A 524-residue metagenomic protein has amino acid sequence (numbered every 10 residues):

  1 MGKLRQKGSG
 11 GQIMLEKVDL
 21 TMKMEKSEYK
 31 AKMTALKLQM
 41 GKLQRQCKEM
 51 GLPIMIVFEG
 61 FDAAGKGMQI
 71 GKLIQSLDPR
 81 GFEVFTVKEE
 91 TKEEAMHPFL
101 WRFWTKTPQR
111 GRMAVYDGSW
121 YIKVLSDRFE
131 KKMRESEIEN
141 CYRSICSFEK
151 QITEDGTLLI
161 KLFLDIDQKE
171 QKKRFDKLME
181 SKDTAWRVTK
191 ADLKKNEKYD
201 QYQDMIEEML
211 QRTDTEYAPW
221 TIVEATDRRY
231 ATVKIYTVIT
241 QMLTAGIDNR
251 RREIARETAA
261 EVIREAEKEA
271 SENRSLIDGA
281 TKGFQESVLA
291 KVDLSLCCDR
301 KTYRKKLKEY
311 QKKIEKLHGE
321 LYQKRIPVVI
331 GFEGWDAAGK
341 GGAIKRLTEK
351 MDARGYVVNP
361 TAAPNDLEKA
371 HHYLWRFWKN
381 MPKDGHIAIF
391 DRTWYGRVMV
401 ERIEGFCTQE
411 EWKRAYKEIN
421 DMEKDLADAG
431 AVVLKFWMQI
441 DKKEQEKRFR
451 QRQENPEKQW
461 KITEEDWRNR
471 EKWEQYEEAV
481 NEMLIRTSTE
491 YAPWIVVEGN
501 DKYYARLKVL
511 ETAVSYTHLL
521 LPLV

Functional and structural regions predicted by a protein language model:
G2-K32, E269-K308: Charged, amphipathic alpha-helical linker segments immediately N-terminal to NTP-binding catalytic cores
G41-C47, E315-L321: Pre-Walker A adenine-sensing motif
M55-E59, T157-E170, K190-K194, T215-A231 (+4 more regions): Phosphate-binding beta-loop-alpha motif at adenosine-nucleotide cofactor sites
F58-G71, F332-L347: Glycine-rich phosphate-binding P-loop
R80-E90, R354-N365: Short beta-strand-centered segment that lines the nucleotide-binding/catalytic pocket of NTP-utilizing
V87, E94-E137, T361, E368-E411: Conserved nucleotide-sensing/catalytic segment adjacent to the nucleotide-binding pocket in NTP-handling enzymes
D127-Y142, I152-D204, R252-I254, V400-E418 (+2 more regions): A glycine- and Lys/Arg-enriched "phosphate-lid" helix/loop adjacent to the NTP-binding pocket of small-molecule kinases
T517-V524: Conserved small/polar residues in nucleotide/adenosyl-binding loops
